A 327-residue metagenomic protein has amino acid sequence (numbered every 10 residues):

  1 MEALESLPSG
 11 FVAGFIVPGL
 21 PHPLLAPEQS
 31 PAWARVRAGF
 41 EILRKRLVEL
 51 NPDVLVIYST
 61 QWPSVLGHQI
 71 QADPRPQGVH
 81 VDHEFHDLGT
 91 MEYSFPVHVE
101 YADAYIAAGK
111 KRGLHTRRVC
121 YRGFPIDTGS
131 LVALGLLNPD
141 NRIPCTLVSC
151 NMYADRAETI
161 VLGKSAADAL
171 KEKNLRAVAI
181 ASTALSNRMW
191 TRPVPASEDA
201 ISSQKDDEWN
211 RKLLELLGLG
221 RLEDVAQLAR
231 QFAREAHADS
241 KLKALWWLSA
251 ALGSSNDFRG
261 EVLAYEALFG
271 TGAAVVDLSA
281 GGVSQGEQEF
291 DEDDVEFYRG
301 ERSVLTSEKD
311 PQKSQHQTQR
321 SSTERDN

Functional and structural regions predicted by a protein language model:
M1-D53, V65-V161, R192-N327: Flexible, D/E/H-enriched segments
P21, Q61-P63, L185-S186: Catalytic metal-binding/acid-base residues of hydrolase active sites
D53-S59, L175-L185: Beta-strand elements within well-structured catalytic alpha/beta cores of enzymes that handle phosphate/sulfate esters
K164-E172, A177: Non-transmembrane, aqueous-exposed alpha-helical and coiled segments at domain scale
A177, R188-P193: Short conserved catalytic/interaction loops centered on acidic-Pro-aromatic/His motifs
